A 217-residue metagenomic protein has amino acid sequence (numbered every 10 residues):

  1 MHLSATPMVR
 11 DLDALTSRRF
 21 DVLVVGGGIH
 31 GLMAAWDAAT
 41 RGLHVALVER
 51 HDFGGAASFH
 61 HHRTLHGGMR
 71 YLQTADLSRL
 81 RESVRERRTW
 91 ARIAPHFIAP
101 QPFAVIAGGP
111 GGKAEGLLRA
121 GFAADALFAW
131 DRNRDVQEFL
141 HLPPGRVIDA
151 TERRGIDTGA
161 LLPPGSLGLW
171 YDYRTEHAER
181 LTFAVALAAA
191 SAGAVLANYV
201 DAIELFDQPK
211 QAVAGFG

Functional and structural regions predicted by a protein language model:
M1-V22, D37-R41: Extreme N-terminal leader/targeting segments of oxidoreductases
G26-G28, R50: Glycine-rich Rossmann-fold phosphate-binding loop(s) that bind the pyrophosphate of adenine dinucleotide cofactors
G31: N-terminal Rossmann-fold NAD(P) dinucleotide-binding loop
A35, A39, A188-A190: Gly/Ala-rich phosphate-binding loop of Rossmann-like dinucleotide-binding domains, activating on the conserved
A39-H60: Glycine-rich FAD pyrophosphate-binding loop
R63-G155: Dinucleotide-binding Rossmann-like beta1-alpha1 core, especially the glycine-rich loop that anchors the ADP
I156-L162: Flexible hinge/switch segments at interdomain interfaces of large molecular machines
L169-G217: Helical element adjacent to the flavin cofactor pocket in flavoenzyme catalytic cores
